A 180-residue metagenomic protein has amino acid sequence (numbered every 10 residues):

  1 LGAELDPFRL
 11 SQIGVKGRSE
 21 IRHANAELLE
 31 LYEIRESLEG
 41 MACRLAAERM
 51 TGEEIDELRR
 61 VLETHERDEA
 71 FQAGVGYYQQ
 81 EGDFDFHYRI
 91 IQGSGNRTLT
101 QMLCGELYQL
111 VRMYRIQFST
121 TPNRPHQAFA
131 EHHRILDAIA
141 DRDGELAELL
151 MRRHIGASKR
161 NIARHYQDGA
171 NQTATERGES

Functional and structural regions predicted by a protein language model:
L1-E48, A163-S180: Short linear motifs at protein or domain termini
A3, S11-I13, Q72, Q92 (+1 more regions): Generic structural signal for beta-strand residues in well-ordered domains
R18, A73-G74, P122: Short, contiguous strand/loop micro-motifs
L31-S37, M41, E48-Q117, A130-D137 (+1 more regions): Conserved amphipathic alpha-helical segments that form helical-bundle/coiled-coil interaction surfaces
A70-F71, Q117-S119, Q127, E131 (+2 more regions): Short alpha-helix boundary/capping motifs
Y77, N123-H126: Short helix-capping and inter-helix turn/linker motifs at the boundaries of alpha-helical repeat units
T121, G144-L150, A170: Hydrophobic/aromatic-rich alpha-helical bundle segments in the mid-to-C-terminal region
